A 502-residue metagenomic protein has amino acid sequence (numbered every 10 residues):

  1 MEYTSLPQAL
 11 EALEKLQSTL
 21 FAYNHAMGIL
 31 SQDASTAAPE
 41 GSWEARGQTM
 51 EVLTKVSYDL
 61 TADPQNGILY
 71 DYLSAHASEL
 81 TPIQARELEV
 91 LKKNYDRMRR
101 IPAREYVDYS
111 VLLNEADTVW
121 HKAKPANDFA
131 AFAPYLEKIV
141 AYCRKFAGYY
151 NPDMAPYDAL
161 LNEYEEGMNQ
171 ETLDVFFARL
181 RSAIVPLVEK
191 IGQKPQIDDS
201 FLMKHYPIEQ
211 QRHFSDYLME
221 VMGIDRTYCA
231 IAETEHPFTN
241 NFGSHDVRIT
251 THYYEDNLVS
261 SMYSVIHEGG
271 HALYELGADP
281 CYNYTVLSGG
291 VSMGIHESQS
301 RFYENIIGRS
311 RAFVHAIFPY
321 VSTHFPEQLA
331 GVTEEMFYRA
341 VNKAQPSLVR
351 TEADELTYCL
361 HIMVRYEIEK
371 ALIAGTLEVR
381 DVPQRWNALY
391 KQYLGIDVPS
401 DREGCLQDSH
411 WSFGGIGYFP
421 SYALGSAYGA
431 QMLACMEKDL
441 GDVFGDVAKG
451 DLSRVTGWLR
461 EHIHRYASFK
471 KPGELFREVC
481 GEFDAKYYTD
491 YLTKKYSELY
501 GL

Functional and structural regions predicted by a protein language model:
M1-E166, F469-K471, T493-L502: A well-structured
E2-A9, G28, S35, G41 (+4 more regions): C-terminal, non-catalytic "cap/extension" segments appended to globular domains
L13, N151, H267, S300 (+3 more regions): Divalent metal-coordination and catalytic microenvironments
A45, E105-D108, Y135, F176 (+13 more regions): Secondary-structure capping and boundary motifs in well-ordered enzyme cores
Y109-S260: Contiguous, non-catalytic segments that form substrate-binding/exosite surfaces or channel walls
F177, R181, I208-R212, L218 (+4 more regions): All-alpha helical catalytic cores of prenyl diphosphate-utilizing isoprenoid enzymes
S260-D279, E297-R301: Active-site recognition of the HExxH zinc-binding catalytic motif
G289-A330: Post-HExxH zinc-binding segment in Zn-dependent metallohydrolases
